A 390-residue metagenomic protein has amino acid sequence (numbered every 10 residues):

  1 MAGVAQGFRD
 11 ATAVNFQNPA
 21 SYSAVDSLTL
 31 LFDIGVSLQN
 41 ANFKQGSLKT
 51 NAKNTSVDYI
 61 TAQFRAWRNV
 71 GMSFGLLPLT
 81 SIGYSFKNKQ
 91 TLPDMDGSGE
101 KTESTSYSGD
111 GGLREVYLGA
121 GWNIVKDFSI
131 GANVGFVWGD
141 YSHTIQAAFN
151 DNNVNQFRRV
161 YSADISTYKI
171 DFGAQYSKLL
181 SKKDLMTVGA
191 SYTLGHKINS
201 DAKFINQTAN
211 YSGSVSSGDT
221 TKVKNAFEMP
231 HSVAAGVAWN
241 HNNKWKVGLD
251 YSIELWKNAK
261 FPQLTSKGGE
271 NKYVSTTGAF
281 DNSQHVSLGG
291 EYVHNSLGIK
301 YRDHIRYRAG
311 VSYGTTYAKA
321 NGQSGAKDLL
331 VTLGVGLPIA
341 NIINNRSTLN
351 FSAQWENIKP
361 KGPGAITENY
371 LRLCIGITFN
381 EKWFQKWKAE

Functional and structural regions predicted by a protein language model:
M1-P78: N-terminal, post-signal peptide beta-strand-biased segments of exported outer-membrane/organellar beta-barrel and other
R65-E390: Outer-membrane beta-barrel porins/channels
